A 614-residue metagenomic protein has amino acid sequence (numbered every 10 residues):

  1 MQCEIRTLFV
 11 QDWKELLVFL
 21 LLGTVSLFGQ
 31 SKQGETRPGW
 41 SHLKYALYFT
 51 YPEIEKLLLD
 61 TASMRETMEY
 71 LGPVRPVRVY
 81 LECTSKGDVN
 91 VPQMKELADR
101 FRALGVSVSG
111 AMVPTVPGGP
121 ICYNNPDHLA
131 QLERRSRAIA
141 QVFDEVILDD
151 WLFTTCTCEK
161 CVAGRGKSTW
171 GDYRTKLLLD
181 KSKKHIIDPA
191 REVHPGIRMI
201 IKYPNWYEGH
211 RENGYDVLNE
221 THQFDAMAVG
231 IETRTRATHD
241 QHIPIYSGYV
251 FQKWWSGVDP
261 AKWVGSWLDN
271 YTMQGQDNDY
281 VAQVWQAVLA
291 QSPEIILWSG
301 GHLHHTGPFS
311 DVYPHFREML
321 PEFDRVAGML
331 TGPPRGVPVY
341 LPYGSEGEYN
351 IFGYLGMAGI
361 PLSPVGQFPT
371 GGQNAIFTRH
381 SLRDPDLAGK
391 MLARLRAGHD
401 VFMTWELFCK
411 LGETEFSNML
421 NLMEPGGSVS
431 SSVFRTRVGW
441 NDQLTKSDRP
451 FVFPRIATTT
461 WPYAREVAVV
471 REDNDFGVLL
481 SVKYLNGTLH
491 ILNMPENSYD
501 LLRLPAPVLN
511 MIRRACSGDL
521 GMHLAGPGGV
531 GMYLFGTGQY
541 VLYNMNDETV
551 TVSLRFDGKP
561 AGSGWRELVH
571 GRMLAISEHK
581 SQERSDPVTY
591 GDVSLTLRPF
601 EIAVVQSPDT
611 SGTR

Functional and structural regions predicted by a protein language model:
M1-L17: Bacterial N-terminal signal peptides that target proteins for export
I5, Q11, N124, C158-A163 (+2 more regions): Residue-level detector of bioactive/disordered segments in secreted/extracellular proteins and virion assembly
F9-V10, F309-V312, F316-M319, L501 (+3 more regions): Intrinsic-disorder-associated interaction segments
L20-G29: Hydrophobic h-region of N-terminal signal peptides that target proteins for export in Gram-negative bacteria
Q30-A388, L395-R396, M403-G412, G477-K483 (+4 more regions): Glycan-processing catalytic domains of CAZymes
G328, S611-R614: Extracellular/periplasmic ectodomains of large secreted or surface enzymes and adhesion receptors
F352, L362, G366, T378-G612: A conserved amphipathic helix/loop scaffold that creates a polar/acidic microenvironment used either to coordinate
